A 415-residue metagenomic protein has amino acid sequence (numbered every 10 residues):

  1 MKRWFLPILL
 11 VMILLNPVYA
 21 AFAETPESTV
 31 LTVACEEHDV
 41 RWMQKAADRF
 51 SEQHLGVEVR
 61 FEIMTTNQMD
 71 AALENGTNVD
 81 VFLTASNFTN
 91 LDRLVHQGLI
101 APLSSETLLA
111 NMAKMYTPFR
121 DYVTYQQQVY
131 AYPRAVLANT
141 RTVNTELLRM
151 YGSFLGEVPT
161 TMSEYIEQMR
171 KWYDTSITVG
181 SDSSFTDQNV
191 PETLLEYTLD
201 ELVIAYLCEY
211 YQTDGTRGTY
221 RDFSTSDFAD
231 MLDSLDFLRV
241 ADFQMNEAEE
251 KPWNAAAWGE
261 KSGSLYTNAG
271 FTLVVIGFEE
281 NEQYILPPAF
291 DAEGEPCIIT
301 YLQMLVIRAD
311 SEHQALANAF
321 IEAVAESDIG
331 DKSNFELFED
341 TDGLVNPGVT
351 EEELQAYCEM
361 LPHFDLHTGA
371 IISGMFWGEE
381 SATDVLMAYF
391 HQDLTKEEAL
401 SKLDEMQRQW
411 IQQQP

Functional and structural regions predicted by a protein language model:
M1-L10, N16-N90, D331-K332, E397 (+1 more regions): Conserved N-terminal structural module of periplasmic/extracytoplasmic solute-binding proteins
E62-A71, T160-E164, M245-K261: Short helix-initiation/N-cap motifs at beta->coil->alpha
S86-T140, Q283-P287: Hinge/lid segment of periplasmic solute-binding proteins
S104-M115, E157-V158, F185-N189, T193 (+2 more regions): Short, solvent-exposed loop/beta-turn-alpha elements that line the ligand-binding surface or hinge of extracytoplasmic
Y130-R134, S163-R221, G263: Extracytoplasmic/periplasmic solute-binding protein
M169, Y173, L202, G215-P252: Glycine-centered hinge/linker elements that transmit conformational signals in sensory and ligand-binding systems
G277-D340, D384, Q413: Extracytoplasmic/periplasmic substrate-recognition and gating elements
N334-A388: Long, aromatic- and glycine/proline-rich binding clefts that accommodate carbohydrate-like moieties
